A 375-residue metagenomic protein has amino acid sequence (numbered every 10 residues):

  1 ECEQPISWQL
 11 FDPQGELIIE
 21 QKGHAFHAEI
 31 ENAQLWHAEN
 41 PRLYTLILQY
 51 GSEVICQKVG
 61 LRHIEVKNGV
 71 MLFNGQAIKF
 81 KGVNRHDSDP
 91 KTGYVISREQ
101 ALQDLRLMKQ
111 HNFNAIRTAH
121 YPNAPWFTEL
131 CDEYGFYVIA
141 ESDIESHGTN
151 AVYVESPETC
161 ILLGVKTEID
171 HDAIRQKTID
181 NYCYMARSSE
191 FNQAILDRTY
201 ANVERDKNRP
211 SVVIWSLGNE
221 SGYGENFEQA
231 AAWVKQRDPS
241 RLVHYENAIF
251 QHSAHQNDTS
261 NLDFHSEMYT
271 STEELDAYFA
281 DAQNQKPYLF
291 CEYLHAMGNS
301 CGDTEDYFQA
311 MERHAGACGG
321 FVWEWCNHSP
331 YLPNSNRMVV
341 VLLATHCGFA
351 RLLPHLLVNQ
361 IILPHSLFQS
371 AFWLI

Functional and structural regions predicted by a protein language model:
E1-V138, R198-T199, V213-I214, A230-Q236 (+6 more regions): Secreted/periplasmic carbohydrate-active enzymes, especially glycoside hydrolases
L105-M108, A115-L342, H346, A350-R351: Substrate-binding/catalytic cleft of secreted carbohydrate-active enzymes, primarily glycoside hydrolases
